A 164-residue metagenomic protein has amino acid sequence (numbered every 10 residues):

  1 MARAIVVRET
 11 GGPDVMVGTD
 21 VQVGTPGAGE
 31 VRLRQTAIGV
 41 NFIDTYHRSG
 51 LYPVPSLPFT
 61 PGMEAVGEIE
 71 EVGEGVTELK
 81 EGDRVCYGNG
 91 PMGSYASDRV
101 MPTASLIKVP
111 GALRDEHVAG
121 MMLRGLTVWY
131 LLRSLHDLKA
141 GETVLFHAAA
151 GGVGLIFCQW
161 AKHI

Functional and structural regions predicted by a protein language model:
M1-I5, V31: Short structural boundary motif marking the start of a folded domain
A2, D83, G141-T143: Nucleotide donor/acceptor-binding cores
G11-M16, F42-D44: Short N-terminal binding/cap micro-motifs at the start of the first secondary-structure element
Q22-G39, S49-G93: Glycine-rich beta-strand-centered segment in the early N-terminal region that forms part of a ligand/cofactor-binding
T36-A37, A104-L135: Extended, non-globular alpha-helical segments
N89-A104: A structural motif shared across PLP-dependent enzymes of the aminotransferase-like
M122-I164: Mid-domain Rossmann-like dinucleotide-binding core that forms the NAD(H)/NADP(H) cofactor-binding site
